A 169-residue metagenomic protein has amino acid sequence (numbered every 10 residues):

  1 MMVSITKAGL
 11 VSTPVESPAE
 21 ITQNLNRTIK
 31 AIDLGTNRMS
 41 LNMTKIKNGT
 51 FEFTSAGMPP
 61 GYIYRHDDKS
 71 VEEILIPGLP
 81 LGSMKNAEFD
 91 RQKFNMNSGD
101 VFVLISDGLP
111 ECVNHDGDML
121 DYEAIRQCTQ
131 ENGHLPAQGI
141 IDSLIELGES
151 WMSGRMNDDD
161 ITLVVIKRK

Functional and structural regions predicted by a protein language model:
M1-L75, F89, E146-D159, I166: Catalytic core of PPM/PP2C metal-dependent serine/threonine phosphatase domains
M1-V15, E72-L75, M96, D100-R155: Active-site-proximal, acidic helix/loop segment immediately C-terminal to a metal-coordinating Asp/Glu
Y64, M84, C112-V113: Residues that scaffold the ATP/ADP-binding catalytic core of kinase and kinase-like folds
L81: Conserved AMP-binding
M84-R91: Flexible, low-complexity linker/hinge segments
V103-L104, T162-I166: Conserved active-site loop/cleft motifs that coordinate metal ions or position small ligands
